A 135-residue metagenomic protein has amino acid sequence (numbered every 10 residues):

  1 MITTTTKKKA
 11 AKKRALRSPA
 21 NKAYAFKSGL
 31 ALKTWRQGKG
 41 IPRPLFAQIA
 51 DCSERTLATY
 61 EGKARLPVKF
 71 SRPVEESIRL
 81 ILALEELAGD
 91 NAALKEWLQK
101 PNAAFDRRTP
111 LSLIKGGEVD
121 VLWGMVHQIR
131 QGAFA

Functional and structural regions predicted by a protein language model:
M1-A135: Non-transmembrane "mature" sequence context
